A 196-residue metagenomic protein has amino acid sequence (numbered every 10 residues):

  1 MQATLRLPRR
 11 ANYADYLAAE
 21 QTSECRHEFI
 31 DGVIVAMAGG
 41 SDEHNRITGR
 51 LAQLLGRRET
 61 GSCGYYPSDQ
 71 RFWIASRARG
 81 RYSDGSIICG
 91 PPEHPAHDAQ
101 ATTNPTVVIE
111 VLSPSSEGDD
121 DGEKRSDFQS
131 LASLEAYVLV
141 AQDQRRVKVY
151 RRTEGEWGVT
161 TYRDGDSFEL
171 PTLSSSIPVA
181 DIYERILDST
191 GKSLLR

Functional and structural regions predicted by a protein language model:
M1-R196: Gly/Pro/Ser/Thr-rich low-complexity, intrinsically disordered segments predominantly at protein N-termini
